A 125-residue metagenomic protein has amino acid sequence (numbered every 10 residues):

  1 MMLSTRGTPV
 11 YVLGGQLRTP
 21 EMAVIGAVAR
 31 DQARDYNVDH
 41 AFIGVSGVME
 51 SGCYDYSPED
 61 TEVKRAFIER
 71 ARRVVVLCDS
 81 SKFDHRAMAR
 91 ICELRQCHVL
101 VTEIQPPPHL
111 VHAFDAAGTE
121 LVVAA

Functional and structural regions predicted by a protein language model:
M1-A125: Conserved phosphate- and dinucleotide-binding cores of soluble alpha/beta proteins, encompassing both enzyme active
